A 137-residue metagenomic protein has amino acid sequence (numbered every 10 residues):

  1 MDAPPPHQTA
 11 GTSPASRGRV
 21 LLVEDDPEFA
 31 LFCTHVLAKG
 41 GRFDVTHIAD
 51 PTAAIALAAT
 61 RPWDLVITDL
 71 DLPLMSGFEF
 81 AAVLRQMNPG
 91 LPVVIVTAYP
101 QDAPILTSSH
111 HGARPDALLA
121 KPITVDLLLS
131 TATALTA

Functional and structural regions predicted by a protein language model:
E24: Conserved acidic carboxylate
P27-T46: Two-component/phosphorelay signaling modules centered on CheY-like receiver
H47-L65, Q86, I105-L106: Acidic, metal-coordinating helix/loop segments flanking the phosphotransfer/catalytic sites of two-component signaling
D50, S76-E79: Acidic catalytic/metal-coordinating carboxylates
D69, T97: Active-site residues of response regulator receiver
P73: The feature encodes the CheY-like receiver
F78-G90, S109: Short amphipathic alpha-helix used as the core "switch/output" element in two-component signaling
E79, P100-L118, D126, S130: Alpha4 helix (beta4-alpha4-beta5 surface) of REC/receiver domains from two-component response regulators
